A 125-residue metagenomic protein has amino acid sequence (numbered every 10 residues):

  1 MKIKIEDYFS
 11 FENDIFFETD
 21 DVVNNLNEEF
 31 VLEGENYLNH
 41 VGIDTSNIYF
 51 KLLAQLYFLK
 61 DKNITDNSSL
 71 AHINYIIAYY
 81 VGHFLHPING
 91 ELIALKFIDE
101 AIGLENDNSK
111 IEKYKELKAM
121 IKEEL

Functional and structural regions predicted by a protein language model:
M1-D7: Basic/polar, acidic-poor N-terminal "presequence/leader" segments that form or can form short amphipathic helices
K2, H40-F58, P87-L95: Helix-turn-helix repeat elements of alpha-solenoid scaffolds
K4, E124-L125: Alpha-helical oligomerization segments
F9-D44, D66-F84, N108-E123: Amphipathic alpha-helical repeat scaffolds of TPR domains
L53-A71, A101-I111: Flexible helix-coil transition and linker loops at the boundaries of alpha-helical arrays
K60, I77-A78, L95, I102 (+1 more regions): Heptad-repeat amphipathic alpha-helical coiled-coil interaction surface used for oligomerization/assembly
G90-N106, A119, L125: TPR/TPR-like (Sel1-like) alpha-helical repeat modules
